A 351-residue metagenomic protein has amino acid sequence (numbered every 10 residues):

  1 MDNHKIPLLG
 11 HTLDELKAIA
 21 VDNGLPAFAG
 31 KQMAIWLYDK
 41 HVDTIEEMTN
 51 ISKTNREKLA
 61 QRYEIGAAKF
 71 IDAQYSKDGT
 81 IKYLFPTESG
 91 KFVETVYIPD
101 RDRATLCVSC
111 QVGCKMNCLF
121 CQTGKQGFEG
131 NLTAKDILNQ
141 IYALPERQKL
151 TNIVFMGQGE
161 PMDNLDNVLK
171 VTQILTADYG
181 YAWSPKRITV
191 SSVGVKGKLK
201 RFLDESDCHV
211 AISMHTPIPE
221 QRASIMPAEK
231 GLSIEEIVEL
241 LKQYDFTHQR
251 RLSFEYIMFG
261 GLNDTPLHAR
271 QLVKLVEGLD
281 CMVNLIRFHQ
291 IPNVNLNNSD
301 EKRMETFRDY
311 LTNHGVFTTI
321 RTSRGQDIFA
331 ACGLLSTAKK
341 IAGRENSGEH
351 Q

Functional and structural regions predicted by a protein language model:
M1-V93, K242-R250, M258-Q351: Auxiliary Fe-S-binding modules of radical SAM enzymes
S76, S109-C110, S191, S213: Short linear Ser/Thr-Pro motifs
I81, V93, A104-V108, M116 (+1 more regions): Generic beta-strand structural signal
S89-I98, D102-R103: P-loop NTP-binding catalytic core
P99-D136: Canonical Radical SAM [4Fe-4S] cluster-binding loop centered on the CxxxCxxC motif and its immediate flanking residues
K135, N139-R147: Ferredoxin-type iron-sulfur electron-transfer modules in oxidoreductases and energy-metabolism complexes
P145-N152, G157-R321: Conserved AdoMet/S-adenosylmethionine-binding subsite of the radical SAM
